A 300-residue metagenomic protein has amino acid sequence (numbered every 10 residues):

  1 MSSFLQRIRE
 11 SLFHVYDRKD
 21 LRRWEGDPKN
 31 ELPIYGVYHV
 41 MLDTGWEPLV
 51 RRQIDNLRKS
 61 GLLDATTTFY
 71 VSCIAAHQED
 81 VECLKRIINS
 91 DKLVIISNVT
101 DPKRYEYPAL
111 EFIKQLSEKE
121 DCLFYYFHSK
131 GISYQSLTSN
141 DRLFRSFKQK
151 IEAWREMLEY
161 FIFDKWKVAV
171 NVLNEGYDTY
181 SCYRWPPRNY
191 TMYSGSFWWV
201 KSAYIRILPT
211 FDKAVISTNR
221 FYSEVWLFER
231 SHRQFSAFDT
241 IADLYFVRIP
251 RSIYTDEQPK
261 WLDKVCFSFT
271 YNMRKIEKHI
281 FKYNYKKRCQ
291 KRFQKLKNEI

Functional and structural regions predicted by a protein language model:
S2-I300: ER/Golgi luminal nucleotide-sugar-dependent glycosyltransferases, focusing on the catalytic module
